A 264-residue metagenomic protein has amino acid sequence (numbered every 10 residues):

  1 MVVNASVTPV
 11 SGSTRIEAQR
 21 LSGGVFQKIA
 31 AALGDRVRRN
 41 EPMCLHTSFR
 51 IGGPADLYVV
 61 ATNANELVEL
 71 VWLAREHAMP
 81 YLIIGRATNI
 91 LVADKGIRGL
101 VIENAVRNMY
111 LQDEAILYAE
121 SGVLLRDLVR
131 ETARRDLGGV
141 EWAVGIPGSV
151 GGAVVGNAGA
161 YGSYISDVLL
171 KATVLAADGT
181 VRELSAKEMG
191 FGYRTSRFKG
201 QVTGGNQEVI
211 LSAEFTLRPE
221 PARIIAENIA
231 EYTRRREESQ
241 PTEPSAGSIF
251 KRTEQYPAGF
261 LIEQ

Functional and structural regions predicted by a protein language model:
V2, R15, V123-R130, A158-G159 (+2 more regions): N-terminal short leaders/motifs
V2, S6, V10-G12, V37-R39 (+3 more regions): Phosphate/pyrophosphate- and phosphate-bearing ligand-binding catalytic cores of soluble enzymes
T14, L21-V150: Anion-binding (especially nucleotide phosphate/pyrophosphate-binding) glycine-rich loop and adjoining beta-alpha core
A18, S22, F26, V60 (+8 more regions): Generic structural signal for well-ordered, non-membrane alpha-helical segments in soluble metabolic enzymes
R50, Y118-E120, G145, V155 (+3 more regions): Conserved beta-strand segments that form the floor/walls of ligand-binding pockets within enzyme and binding domains
G52-G53, V59-A64, L91-M109, V155-A186 (+2 more regions): Structural signature of FAD isoalloxazine-binding scaffolds in flavoprotein oxidoreductases
T132-R135, G139-L170, A176, S245: A gly/ser-rich beta-alpha-beta helix-loop segment of oxidoreductase catalytic cores
